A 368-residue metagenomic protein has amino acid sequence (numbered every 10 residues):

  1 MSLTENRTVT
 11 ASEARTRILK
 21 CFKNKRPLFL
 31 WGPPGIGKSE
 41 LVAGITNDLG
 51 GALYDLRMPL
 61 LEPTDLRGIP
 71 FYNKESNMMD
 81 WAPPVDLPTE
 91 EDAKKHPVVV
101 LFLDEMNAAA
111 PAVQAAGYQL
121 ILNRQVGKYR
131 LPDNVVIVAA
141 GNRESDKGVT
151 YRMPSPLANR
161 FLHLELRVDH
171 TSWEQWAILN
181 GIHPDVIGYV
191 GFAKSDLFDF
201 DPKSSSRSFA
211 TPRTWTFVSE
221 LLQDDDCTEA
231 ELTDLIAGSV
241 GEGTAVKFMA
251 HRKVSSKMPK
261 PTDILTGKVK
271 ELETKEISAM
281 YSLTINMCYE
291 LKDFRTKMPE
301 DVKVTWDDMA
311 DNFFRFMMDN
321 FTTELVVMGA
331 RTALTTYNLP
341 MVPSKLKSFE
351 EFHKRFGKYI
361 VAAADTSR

Functional and structural regions predicted by a protein language model:
S2-F192: AAA+ P-loop NTPase catalytic core and its hallmark functional loops
T10, R57, K260-D263, K268 (+1 more regions): Short, solvent-exposed coil/turn linker segments
S39, S239, G243, A363-A364: Compositionally biased, intrinsically disordered low-complexity segments
G117-I121, A279-T284, G329-T336: Conserved short hydrophobic patches within well-ordered secondary structure
L179-M328: Alpha-helical lid/collar subdomain of P-loop NTPases
K297-R368: C-terminal non-catalytic accessory extensions
